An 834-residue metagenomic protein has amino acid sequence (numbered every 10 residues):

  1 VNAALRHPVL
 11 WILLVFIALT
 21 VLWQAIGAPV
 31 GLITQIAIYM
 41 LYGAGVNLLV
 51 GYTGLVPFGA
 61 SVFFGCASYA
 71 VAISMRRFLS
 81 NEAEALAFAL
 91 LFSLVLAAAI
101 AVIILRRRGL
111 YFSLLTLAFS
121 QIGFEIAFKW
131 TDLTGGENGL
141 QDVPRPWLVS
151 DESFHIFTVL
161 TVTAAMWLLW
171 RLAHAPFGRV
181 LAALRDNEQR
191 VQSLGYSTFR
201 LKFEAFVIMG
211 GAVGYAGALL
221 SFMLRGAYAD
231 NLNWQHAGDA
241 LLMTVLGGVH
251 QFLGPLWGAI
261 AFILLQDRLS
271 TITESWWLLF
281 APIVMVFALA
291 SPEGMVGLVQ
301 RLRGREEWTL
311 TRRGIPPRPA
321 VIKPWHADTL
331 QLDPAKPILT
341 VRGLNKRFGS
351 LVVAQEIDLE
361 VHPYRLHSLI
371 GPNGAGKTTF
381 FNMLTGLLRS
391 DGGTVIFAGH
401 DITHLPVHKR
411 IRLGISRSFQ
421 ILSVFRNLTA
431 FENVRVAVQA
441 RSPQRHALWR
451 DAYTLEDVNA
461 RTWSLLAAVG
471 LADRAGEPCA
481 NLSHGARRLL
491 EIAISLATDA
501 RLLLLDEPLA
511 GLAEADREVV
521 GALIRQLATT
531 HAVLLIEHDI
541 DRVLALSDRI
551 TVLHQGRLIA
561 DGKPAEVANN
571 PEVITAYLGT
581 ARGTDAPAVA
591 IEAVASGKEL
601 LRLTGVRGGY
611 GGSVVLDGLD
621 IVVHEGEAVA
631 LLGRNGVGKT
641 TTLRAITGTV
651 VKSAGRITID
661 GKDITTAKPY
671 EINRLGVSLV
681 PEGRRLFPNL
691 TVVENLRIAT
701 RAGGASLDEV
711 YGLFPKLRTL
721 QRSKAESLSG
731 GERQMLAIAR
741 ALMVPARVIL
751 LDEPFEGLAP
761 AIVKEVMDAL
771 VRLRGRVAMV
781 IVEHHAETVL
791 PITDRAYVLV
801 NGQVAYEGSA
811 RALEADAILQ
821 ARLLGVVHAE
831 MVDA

Functional and structural regions predicted by a protein language model:
N2-A320: Transmembrane alpha-helices and adjacent helix-loop boundaries
I370-P372, L632-R634: The feature captures the beta-strand-to-loop junction immediately N-terminal to the Walker
T385, T647: Helix-to-loop junction immediately C-terminal to a conserved catalytic motif
G393-H400, L413, G655-K662, L675 (+1 more regions): Conserved ABC transporter NBD signature motif
L496, A741-L742: ABC ATPase C-loop
L503-E507, I749-E753: Catalytic Walker B motif of ABC-type/P-loop ATPase nucleotide-binding domains
